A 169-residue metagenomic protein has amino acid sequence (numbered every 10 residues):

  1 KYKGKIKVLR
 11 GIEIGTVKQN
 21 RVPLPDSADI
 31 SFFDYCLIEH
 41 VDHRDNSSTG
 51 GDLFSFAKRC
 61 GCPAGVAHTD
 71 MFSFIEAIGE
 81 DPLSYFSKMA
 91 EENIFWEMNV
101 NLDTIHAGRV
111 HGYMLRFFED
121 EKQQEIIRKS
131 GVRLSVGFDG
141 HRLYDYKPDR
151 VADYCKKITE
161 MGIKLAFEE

Functional and structural regions predicted by a protein language model:
K1, V22-Y35, M89-F95, R116-R133 (+1 more regions): Short, electropositive alpha-helical surface patch
K1-M98, L102: Extended substrate/RNA-proximal surfaces in nucleic-acid metabolism proteins
G50, E76-L83, I105-Q124, L143-I158: Histidine/acidic-residue-rich catalytic or RNA/ligand-binding cores of hydrolases and nuclease-related proteins
D70-M71, A107-R109, F138-G140: A short, structure-level motif marking secondary-structure boundaries and short turns
V132-Y146: Short acidic/histidine-rich active-site segments
G140-L143, G162-E169: C-terminal domain-boundary segment and adjacent tail
